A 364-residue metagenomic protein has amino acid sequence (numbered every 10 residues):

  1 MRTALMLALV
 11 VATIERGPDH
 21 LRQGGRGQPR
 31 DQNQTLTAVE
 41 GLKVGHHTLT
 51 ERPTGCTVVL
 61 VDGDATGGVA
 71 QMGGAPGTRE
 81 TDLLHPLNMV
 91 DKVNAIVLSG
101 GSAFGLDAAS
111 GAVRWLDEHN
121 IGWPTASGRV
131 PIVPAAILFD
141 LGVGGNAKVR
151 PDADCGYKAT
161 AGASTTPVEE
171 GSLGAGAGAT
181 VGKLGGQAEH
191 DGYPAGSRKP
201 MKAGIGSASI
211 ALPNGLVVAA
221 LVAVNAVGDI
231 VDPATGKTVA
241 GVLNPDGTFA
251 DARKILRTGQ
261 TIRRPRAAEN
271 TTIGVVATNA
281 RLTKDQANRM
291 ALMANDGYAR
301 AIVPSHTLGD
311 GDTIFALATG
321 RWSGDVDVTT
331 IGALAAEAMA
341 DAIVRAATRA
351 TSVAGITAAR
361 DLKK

Functional and structural regions predicted by a protein language model:
M1, I14-E15, V224, A336: Residue-level micro-sites within transmembrane alpha helices that shape and flank functional polar/acidic positions
M1-L7: Sec-dependent signal peptide recognition, specifically the positively charged N-region followed immediately by
A8-R16: Hydrophobic h-region of N-terminal signal peptides that target proteins for export in Gram-negative bacteria
E15-R26: Signal peptide processing junction and immediate N-terminal pro/mature segment of secreted/exported proteins
G24, Q28-A103, D107, E118-K364: A structural signal for small-residue-enriched, beta-sheet-centric alpha/beta enzyme cores and oligomeric scaffold folds
A108-V113: Alpha-helical metal-binding/catalytic segments enriched in His/Glu/Asp
